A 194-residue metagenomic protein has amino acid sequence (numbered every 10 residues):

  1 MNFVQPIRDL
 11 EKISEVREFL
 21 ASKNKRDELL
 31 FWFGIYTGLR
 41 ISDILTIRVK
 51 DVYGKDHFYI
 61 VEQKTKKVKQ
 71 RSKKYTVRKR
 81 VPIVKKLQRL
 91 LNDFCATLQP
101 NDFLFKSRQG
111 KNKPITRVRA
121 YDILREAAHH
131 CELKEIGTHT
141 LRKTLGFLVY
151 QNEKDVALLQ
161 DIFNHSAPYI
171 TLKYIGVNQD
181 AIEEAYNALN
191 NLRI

Functional and structural regions predicted by a protein language model:
M1-I7, N191-I194: C-terminal secondary-structure termini that scaffold catalytic or DNA-interacting sites
L10-I13, V84-L133: Active-site/catalytic core of tyrosine-dependent DNA strand-transfer enzymes
L10-T37, I41: Basic, Lys/Arg- and aromatic-enriched nucleic-acid-binding interface segment
E15, K79, G176-I194: DNA/chromatin major-groove-contacting recognition/catalytic segments
W32, Y36, T144-F163: C-terminal catalytic core of tyrosine-transesterase DNA break-rejoin enzymes
T46-L87: Conserved tyrosine-mediated DNA breakage-rejoining catalytic core shared by Y-recombinases
V52-K55, K134, D155-I175, D180: Short, polar N-cap/turn motifs at the start of nucleic acid-interacting alpha helices
T138-H139: Catalytic tyrosine of NAD(P)H-dependent dehydrogenase/reductases that use a Tyr as the general acid/base
